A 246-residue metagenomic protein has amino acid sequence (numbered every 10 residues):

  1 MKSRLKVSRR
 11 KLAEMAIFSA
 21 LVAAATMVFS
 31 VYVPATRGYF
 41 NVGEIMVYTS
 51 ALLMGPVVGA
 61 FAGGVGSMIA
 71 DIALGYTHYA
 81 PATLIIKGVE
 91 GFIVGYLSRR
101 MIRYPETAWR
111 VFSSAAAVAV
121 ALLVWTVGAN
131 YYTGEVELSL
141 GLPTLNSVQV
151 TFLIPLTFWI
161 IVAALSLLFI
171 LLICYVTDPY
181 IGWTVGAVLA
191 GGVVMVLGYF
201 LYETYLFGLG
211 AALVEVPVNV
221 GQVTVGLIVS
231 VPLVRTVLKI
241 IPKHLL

Functional and structural regions predicted by a protein language model:
M1-L246: Loop-helix junctions at membrane interfaces
